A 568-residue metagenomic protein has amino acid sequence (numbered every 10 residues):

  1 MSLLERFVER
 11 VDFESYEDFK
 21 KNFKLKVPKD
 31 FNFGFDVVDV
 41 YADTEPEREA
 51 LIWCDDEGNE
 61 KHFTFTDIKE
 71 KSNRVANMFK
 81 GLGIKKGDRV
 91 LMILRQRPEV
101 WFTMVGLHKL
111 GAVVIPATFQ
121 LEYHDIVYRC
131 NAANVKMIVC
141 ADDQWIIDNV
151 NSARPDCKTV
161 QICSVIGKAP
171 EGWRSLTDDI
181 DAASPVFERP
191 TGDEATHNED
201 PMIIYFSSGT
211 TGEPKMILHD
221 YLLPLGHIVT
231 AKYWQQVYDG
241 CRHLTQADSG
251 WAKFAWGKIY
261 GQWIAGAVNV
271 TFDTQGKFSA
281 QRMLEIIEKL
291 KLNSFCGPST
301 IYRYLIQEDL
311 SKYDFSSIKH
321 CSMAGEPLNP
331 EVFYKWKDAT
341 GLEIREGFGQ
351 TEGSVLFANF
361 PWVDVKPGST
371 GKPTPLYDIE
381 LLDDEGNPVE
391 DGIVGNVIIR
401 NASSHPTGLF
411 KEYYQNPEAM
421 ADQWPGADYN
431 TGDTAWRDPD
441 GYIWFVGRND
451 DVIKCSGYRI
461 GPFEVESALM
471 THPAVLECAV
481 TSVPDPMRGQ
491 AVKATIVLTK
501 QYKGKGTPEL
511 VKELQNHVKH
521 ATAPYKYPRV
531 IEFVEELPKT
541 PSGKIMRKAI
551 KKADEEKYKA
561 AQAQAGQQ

Functional and structural regions predicted by a protein language model:
M1-L3, V105, K109-D179, L498-K500: Structural core segment of the AMP-binding/adenylate-forming
E47-E49, S164-E171, D181-F206, E213 (+1 more regions): Conserved pre-ATP/AMP-binding loop-to-beta segment of ANL
K61-T66, E194-A195, M202-G226: Conserved AMP-binding A3 loop
L121, V127-R129, I138-D143, F295 (+5 more regions): AMP-binding/adenylate-forming catalytic core of the ANL superfamily
L225-N293, E308: Conserved AMP-binding/adenylation subdomain of ANL enzymes
Y260, I264, L292-C296, I306-K366 (+1 more regions): Gly/Ser/Thr-rich phosphate-binding loop
L376, N387-D422, I460: Conserved ATP/PPi-binding loop(s) of AMP-dependent carboxylate-activating enzymes
H520-K544, A561-Q567: AMP-binding/adenylate-forming catalytic domain of the ANL superfamily
